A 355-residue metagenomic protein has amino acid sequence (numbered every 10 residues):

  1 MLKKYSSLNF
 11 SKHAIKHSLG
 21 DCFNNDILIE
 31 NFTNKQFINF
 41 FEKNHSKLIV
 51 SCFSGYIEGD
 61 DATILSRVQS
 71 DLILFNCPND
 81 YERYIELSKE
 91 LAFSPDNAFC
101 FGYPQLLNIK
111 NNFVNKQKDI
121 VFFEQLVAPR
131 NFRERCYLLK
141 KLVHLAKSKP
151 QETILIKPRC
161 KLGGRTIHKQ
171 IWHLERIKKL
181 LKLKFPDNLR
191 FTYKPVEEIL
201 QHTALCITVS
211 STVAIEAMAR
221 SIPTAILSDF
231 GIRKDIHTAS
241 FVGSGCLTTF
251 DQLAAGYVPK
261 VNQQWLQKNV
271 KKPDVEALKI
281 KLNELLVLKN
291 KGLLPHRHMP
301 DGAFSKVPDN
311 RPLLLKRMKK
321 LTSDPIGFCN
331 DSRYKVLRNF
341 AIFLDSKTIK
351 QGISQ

Functional and structural regions predicted by a protein language model:
M1-G102: Active-site and donor-binding regions of nucleotide-sugar-utilizing enzymes
K12-H17, C100-F101, N188-Y193, F241-K260: Short acidic-hydrophobic, aromatic-tinged amphipathic segments that line or gate anion-handling sites
T33-F37, I57, D80, L126-E134 (+3 more regions): Short acidic, S/G/P-rich loop/turn micro-motifs used as interaction or catalytic elements
V50-R67, K234-V258: Ser/Thr/Gly-rich flexible loops in soluble cytosolic domains mediating phosphotransfer, phosphorylation
S51-F53, T192-T238: A donor-sugar binding/catalytic signature common to diverse glycosyltransferases and related nucleotide-sugar
L106-I177: Conserved catalytic-core segment of nucleotide-activated headgroup transferases in glycan assembly
W172-T192: Nucleotide-activated donor-binding/catalytic signature segment of Leloir-type glycosyltransferases, i.e., the conserved
T238-Q355: C-terminal amphipathic helix plus adjacent low-complexity, charged tail appended to glycosyltransferase catalytic
